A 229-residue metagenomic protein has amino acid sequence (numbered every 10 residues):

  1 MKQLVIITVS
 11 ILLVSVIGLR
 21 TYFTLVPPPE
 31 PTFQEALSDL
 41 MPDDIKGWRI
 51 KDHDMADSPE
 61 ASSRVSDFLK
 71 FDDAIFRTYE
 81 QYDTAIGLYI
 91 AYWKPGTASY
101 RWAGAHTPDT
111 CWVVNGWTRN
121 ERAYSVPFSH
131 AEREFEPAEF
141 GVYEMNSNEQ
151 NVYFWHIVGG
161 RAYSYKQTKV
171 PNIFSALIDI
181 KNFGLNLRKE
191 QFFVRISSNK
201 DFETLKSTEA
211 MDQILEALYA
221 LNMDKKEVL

Functional and structural regions predicted by a protein language model:
M1, F33, M55-R64, E203-T204 (+1 more regions): General structural signal for secondary-structure boundaries
Q3-I17, F23, P27-P28, E121-L229: A short, solvent-exposed beta-edge/loop patch
L25-D44: Alpha-helical transmembrane signal-anchor/signal-peptide segments
L40-D44, Q81, S147-N148, L187-K189: A generic structural signal for short, non-catalytic loop/turn and secondary-structure boundary residues
G47-W48: Short conserved aromatic/hydrophobic patches within beta-strands of well-structured domains
D52-F183: Short, solvent-exposed recognition patches
